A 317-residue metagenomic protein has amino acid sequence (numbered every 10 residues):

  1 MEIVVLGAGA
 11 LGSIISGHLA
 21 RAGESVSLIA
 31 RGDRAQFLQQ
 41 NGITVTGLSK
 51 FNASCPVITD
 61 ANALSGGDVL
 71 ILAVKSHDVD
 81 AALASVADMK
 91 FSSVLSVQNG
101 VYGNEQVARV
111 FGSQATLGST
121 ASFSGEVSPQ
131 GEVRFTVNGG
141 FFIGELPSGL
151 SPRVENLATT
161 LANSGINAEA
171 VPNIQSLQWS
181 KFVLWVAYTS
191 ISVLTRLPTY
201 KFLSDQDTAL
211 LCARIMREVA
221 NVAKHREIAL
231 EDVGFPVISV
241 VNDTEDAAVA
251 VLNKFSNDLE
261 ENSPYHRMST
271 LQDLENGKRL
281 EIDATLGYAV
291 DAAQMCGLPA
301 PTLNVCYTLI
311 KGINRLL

Functional and structural regions predicted by a protein language model:
M1-N52: NAD(P)+-binding Rossmann beta1-loop-alpha1 motif at the extreme N-terminus of oxidoreductases
I3, S25-V26, V94, T116 (+1 more regions): Hydrophobic anchor at the start of a short beta-strand that flanks the dinucleotide cofactor-binding loop
V5, L28-R31, L72-A73, V97 (+2 more regions): Active-site-adjacent beta-strand anchor residues
D33, H77, Y102, P152 (+6 more regions): Conserved active-site and cofactor/substrate-binding residues in soluble primary-metabolism enzymes
F37, M89, V110-A115, R134-P236: Internal alpha-helical scaffold of NAD(P)-dependent oxidoreductase catalytic cores
S49-E132: Rossmann-like NAD(P)(H) cofactor-binding subdomain of soluble oxidoreductases
A213-L317: NAD(P)-dependent Rossmann-like dehydrogenase/reductase catalytic/cofactor-binding core
